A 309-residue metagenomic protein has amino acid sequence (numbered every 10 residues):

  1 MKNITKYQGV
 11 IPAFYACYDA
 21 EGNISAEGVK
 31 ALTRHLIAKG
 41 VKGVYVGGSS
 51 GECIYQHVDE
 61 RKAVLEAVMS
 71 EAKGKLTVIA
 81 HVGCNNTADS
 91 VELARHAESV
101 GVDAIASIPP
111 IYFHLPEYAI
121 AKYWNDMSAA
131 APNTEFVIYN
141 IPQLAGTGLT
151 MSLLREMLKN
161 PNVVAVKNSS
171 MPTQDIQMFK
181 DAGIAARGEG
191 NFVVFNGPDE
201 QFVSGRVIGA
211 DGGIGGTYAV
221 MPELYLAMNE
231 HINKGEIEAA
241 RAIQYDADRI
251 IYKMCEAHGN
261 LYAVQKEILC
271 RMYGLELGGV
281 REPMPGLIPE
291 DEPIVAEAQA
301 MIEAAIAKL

Functional and structural regions predicted by a protein language model:
K2-G148: Active-site beta->alpha loop and helix N-cap motifs at the rims of alpha/beta catalytic domains
K2-K6, A186-F192, L269: Catalytic cores of TIM-barrel enzymes
K6-Y15, K39, A210, T217 (+1 more regions): C-terminal alpha-helical cap/extension of soluble enzyme domains
V29, R61, L65, S90 (+5 more regions): A general structural signal for well-ordered alpha-helical segments in protein cores
K39, A63, A67-A72, H96 (+8 more regions): Alpha-helical structural signal in soluble globular domains
Q56-D59, E117-I120, T150, M178-F179 (+2 more regions): Short secondary-structure transition/capping segments
K75-L76, T134-E135, P161-V164, E276: Secondary-structure boundary/capping positions in well-ordered alpha/beta enzyme cores
A130, P142-D248, H258: Catalytic alpha/beta core domains of metabolic enzymes, predominantly
